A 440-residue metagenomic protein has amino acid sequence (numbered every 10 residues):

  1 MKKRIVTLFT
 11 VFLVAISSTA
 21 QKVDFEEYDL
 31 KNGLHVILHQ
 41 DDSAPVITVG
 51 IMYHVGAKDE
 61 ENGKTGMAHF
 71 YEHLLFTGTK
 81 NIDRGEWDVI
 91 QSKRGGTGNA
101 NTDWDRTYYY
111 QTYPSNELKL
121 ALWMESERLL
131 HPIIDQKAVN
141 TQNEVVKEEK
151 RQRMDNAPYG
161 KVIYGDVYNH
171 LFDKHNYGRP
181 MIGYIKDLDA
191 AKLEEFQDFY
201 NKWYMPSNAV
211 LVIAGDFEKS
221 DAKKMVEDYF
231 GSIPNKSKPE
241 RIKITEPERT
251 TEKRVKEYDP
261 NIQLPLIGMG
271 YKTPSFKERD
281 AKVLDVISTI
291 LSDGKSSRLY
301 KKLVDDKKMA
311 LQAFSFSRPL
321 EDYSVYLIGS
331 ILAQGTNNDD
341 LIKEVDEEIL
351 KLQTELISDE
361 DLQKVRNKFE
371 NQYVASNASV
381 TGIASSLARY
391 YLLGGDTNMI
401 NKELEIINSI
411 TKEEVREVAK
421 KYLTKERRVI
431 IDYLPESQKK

Functional and structural regions predicted by a protein language model:
M1-R4: Positively charged n-region of N-terminal signal peptides that target proteins for export
T7-S17: Bacterial N-terminal signal peptides
Q21-Y28: Cleaved targeting-peptide boundary
H39, A44-E60, G66-A68, R84-L129 (+5 more regions): M16 family metallopeptidases and their MPP-like homologs
T65-T79: Active-site SXXK
T77-G78, L129-K137, I357: Short, polar/flexible loop-turn hinges at active-site or ligand-entry regions and domain interfaces
D173, P206, V210-S275, D432-K440: An aromatic/glycine/proline-enriched structural segment found at the starts of mature extracellular/organellar domains
